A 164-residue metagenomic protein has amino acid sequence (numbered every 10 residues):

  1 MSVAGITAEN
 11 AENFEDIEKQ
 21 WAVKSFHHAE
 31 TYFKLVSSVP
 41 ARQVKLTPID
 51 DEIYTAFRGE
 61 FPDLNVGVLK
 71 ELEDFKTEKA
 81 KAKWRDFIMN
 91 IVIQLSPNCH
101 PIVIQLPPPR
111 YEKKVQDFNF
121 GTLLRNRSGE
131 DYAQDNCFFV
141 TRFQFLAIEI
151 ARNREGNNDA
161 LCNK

Functional and structural regions predicted by a protein language model:
M1-K113, E149-K164: Nuclease and nuclease-like effector domains acting on nucleic acids or nucleotide cofactors
Q94-S96, P107-F139: Histidine-centered nuclease catalytic patch
N126-G129, Q134-K164: Compact beta-sheet-dominated globular domain cores
